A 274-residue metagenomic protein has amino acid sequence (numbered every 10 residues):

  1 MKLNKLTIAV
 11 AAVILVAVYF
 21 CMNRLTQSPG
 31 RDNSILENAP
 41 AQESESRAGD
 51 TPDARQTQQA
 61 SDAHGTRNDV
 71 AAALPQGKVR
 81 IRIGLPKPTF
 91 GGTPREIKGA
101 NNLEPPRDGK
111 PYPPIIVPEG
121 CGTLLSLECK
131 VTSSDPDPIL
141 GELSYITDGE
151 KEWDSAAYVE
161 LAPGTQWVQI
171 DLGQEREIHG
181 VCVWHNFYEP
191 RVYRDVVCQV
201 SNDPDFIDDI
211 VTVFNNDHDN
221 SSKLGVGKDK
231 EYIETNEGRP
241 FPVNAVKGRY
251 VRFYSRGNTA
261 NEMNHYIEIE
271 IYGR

Functional and structural regions predicted by a protein language model:
M1-Q27: Sec-dependent N-terminal signal peptides
I35-G122: N-terminal pre-domain segments of enzymes
A72-I97, S134-P136, V159-Q166, Y188-R274: Trp- and acidic/polar-enriched beta-sheet ligand-binding modules for extracellular glycan and matrix recognition
I115-E150: Predominantly extracellular/luminal regions of secreted and cell-surface proteins, especially disulfide-bonded
V131, E177-Y188, F253: A short beta-strand element within beta-rich, extracytoplasmic domains of secreted/secretory-pathway proteins
T165-Q169, E177-G180: Intrinsic-disorder/low-complexity, polar/charged segments enriched in Ser/Thr/Lys/Arg/Asp/Glu/Gln
L172-Q174, S201: A short glycine/threonine-centered beta-strand motif
E175-R176, Y193: Short proline/glycine-enriched turn/loop motifs at strand-loop junctions of beta-rich domains
